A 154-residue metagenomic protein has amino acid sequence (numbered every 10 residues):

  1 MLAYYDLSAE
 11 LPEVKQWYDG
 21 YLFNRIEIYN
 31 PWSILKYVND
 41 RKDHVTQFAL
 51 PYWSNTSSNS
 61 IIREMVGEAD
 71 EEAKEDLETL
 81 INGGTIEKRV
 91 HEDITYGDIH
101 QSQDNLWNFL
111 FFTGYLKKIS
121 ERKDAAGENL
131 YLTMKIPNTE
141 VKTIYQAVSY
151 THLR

Functional and structural regions predicted by a protein language model:
M1-Y37, D76: Amphipathic alpha-helical segments of the small helical/lid subdomains adjacent to P-loop NTPase cores
A3, Q16-D19, K36-N39, E64-G67 (+2 more regions): A broad, structural surface signal
L7, L11, E27, P31 (+4 more regions): Active-site-proximal structural scaffolding
N24, L35, D40-R41, L116-K117 (+1 more regions): Short loop/turn segments at secondary-structure transitions that flank enzyme active sites
E27-S58, R63, G67, T79-G84: Inter-lobe connector of SF1/SF2 helicase motors
F48-P51, E72-V148: Segments forming glycine/polar-rich beta-alpha architectures that bind adenosine-containing cofactors
T151-H152: Conserved small/polar residues in nucleotide/adenosyl-binding loops
